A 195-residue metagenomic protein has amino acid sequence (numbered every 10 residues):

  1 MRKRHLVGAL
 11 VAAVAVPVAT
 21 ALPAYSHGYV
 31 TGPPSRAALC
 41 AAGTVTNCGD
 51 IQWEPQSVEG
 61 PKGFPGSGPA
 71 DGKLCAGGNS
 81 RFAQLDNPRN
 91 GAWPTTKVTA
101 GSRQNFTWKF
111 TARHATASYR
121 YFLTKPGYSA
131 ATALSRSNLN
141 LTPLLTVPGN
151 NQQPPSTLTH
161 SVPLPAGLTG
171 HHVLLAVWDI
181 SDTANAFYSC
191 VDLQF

Functional and structural regions predicted by a protein language model:
M1-S26: Secretory targeting and sorting signals
Y25-R136: N-terminal "mature-chain" segments and other terminal, solvent-exposed stretches
T99, Q153-P155, G167-T169: Surface-exposed coil/turn segments at beta-strand junctions on protein surfaces, enriched
H114, G127-Y128, P165-G170, F195: A short, structured loop/turn motif at beta-sheet edges
R120, T124, L168-T183: Internal, hydrophobic beta-strand segments that form the core of beta-sheet-rich folds
L134-P163: Extracellular carbohydrate recognition and processing domains and analogous Trp-centered ligand-binding platforms
A186-F195: Short beta-strand elements
